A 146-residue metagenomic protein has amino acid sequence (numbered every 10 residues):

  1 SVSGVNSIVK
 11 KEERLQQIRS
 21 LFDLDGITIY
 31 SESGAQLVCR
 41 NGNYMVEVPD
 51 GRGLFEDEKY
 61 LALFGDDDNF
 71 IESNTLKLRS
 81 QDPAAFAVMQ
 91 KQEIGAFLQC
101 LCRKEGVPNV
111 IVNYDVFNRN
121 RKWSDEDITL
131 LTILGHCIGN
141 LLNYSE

Functional and structural regions predicted by a protein language model:
S1-V2, I94, L130, L134: Hydrophobic helical signal-relay modules used by sensory signaling proteins
S1-V9, Q16-Q17: Short regulatory/linker helices and ligand/cofactor-binding micro-motifs at input modules
Q16-F22, T28-G65, V107: GAF sensory/regulatory domain recognition with acknowledged cross-activation on helical regulatory dimers
D25, C100-L101: Proline-centered helix-kink/hinge sites
M45-L98, N113: Regulatory sensory and allosteric helical modules in signal-transduction proteins and certain transcription factors
C102-N118, L141: Sensory-domain boundary capping and coupling elements
V116-I133, L141-S145: Regulatory loop-to-helix N-cap segments in sensory/regulatory domains that couple ligand/signal detection
